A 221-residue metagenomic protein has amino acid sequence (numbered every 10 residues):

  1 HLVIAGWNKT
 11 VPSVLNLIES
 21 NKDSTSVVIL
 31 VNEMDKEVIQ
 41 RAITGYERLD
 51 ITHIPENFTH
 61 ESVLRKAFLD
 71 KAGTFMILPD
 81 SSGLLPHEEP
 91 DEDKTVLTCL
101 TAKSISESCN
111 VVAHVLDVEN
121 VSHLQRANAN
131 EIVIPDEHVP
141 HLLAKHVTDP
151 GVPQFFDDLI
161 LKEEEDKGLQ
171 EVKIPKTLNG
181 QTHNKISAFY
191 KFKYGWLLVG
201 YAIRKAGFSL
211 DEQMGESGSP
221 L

Functional and structural regions predicted by a protein language model:
H1-L221: Cytosolic regulatory regions of ion transport systems
